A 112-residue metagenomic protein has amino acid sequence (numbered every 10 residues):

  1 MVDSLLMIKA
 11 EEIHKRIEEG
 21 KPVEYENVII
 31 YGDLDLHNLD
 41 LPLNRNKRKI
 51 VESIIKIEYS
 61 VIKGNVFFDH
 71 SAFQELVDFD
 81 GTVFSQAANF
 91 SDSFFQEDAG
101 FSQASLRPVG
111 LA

Functional and structural regions predicted by a protein language model:
S4-A112: Tandem repeat scaffolds
